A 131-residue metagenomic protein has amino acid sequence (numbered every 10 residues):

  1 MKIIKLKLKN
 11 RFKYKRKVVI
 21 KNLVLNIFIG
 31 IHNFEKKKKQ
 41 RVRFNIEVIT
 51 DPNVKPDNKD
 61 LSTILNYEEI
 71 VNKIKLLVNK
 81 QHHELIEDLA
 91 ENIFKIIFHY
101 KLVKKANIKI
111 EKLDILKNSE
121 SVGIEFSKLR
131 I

Functional and structural regions predicted by a protein language model:
M1-I131: N-terminal, polar/charged subdomain of small-to-medium soluble alpha/beta proteins
